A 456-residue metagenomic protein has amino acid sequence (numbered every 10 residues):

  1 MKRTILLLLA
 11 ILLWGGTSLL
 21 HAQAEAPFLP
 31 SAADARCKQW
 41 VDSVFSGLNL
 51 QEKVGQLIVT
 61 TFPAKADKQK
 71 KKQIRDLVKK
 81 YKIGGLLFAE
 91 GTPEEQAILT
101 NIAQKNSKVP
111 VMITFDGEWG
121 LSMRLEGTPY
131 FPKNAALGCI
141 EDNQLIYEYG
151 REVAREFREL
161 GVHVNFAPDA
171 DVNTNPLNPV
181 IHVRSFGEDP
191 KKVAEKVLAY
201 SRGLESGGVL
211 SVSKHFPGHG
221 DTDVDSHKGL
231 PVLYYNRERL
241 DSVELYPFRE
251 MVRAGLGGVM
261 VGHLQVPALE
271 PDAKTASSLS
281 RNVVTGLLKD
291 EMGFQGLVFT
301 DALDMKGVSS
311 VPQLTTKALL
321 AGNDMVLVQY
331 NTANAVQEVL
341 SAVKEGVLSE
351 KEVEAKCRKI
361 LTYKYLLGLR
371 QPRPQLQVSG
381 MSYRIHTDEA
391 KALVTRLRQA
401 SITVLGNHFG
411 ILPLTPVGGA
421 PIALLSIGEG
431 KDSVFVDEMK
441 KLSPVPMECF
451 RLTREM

Functional and structural regions predicted by a protein language model:
M1-P27: Bacterial Sec-dependent N-terminal signal peptides
A22-T60, K65-D76, D290, P312-M456: Preference for extracellular/luminal or secreted protein segments
N49, L86, I98-K105, V109-V111 (+3 more regions): Second-shell residues forming the walls of enzyme active-site clefts
V59-K68, N134-Y147, G229-V243, D304-V308: Active-site mouth loops of central-metabolism enzymes
F62-A66, F115-M123, H163-N173, S213-H219 (+3 more regions): Short glycine-enriched loops at secondary-structure junctions
A66-K79, L145-V153, D241-F248, S310-T315 (+1 more regions): Short, acidic/polar
Q73-A89, R151-V164: Catalytic domains of carbohydrate-active enzymes, especially glycoside hydrolases
P93-P110, N143-E159, V353, R358 (+1 more regions): Active-site-adjacent structural elements in enzyme catalytic domains
